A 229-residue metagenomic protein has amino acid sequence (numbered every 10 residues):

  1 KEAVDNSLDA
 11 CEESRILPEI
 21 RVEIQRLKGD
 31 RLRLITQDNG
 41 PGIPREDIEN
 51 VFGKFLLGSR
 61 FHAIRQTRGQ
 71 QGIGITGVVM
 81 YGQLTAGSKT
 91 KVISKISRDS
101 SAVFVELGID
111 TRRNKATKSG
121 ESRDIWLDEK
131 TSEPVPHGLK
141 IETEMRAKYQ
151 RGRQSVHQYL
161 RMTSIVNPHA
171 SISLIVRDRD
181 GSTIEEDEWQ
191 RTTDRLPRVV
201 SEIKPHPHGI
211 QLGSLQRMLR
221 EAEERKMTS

Functional and structural regions predicted by a protein language model:
K1-V22, G74-Y81: Conserved ATP-binding N-box helix of the HATPase_c
E23-L27: Short beta-strand micro-motifs enriched in acidic
L32-I35, R45-D47, G58-H208: GHKL-type ATPase core
D38: Acidic ATP/Mg2+-coordinating residue in the GHKL
P41-G42: Glycine-rich G1-box
V51-F55: Mobile ATP-lid/nucleotide-binding loop of the nucleotide-binding subdomain
L212: Nucleotide/phosphate-binding catalytic cleft detector across ATP-hydrolyzing and phosphate-transferring enzymes
E223-S229: Helix-hairpin-helix
